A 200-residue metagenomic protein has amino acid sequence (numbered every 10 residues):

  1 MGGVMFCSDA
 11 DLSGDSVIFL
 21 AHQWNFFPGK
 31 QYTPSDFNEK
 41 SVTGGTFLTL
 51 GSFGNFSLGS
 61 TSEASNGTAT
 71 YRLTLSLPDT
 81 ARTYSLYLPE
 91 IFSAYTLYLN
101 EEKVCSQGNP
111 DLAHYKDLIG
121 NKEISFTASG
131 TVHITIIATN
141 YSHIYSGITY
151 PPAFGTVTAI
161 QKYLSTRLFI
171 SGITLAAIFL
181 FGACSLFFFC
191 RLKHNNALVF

Functional and structural regions predicted by a protein language model:
M1-A81: Extended carbohydrate-recognition surfaces in non-catalytic/accessory domains of CAZymes and lectin-like proteins
S16, S65-A69, P78-T80, Y87-I91 (+2 more regions): Solvent-exposed loop and beta-edge segments used for protein-protein assembly and interaction
H22, Y71-L73, L86, K122-I124 (+1 more regions): Hydrophobic residues positioned within well-ordered beta-strands of beta-sheet architectures
H22-P28, A94-E101: Extended low-complexity, serine/threonine- and proline-enriched intrinsically disordered segments
S41-G51, F56-S60, E102-K122: Solvent-exposed beta-strand/loop surfaces of large extracellular or lumenal domains
L75-N100, I134-I136: Aromatic-lined ligand-binding clefts that engage carbohydrates, nucleic acids, or primary amines
Y115-A176: An acidic-aromatic loop/edge-strand motif
Y163-F200: Core alpha-helical transmembrane segments of integral membrane proteins
